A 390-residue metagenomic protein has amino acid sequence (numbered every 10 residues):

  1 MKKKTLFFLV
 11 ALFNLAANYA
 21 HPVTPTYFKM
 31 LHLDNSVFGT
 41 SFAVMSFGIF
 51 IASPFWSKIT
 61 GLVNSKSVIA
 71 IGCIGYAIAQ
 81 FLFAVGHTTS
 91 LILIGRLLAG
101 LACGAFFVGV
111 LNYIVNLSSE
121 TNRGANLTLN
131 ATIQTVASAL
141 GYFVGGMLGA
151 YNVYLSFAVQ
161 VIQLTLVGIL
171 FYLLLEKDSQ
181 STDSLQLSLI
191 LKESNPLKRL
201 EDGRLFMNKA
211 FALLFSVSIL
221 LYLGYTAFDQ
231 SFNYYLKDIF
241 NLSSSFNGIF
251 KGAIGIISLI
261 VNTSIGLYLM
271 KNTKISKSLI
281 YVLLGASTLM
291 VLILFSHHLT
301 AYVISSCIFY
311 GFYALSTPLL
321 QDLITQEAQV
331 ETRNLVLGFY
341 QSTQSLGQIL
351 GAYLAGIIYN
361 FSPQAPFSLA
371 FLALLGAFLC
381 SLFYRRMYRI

Functional and structural regions predicted by a protein language model:
M1, D178-L214: Juxtamembrane intracellular "pre-TM" segments in multi-pass secondary transporters
K2-S46, A212-L213, Y222-F240, N247: Helix-loop boundary and gating motifs at the non-cytosolic
A52-N64, G149, V261-K274, Y359: Helix-to-loop junctions at the C-terminal end of transmembrane segments in multipass secondary transporters
N64, V85-L91, N241, F295-H297: Helix-breaking motifs and short loop linkers at transmembrane-helix boundaries and internal kinks in secondary membrane
S67-F81, K277-V291: Structural signature of the two symmetry-related core transmembrane helices
A79, S90-L98, T300-I308: Paired small-residue
G95-V136: Cytoplasmic helix-loop-helix junction between adjacent transmembrane helices in 12-TM secondary transporters
S156-Y172, P366-F383: Symmetry-related core transmembrane helices of the 12-TM Major Facilitator Superfamily/SLC fold
